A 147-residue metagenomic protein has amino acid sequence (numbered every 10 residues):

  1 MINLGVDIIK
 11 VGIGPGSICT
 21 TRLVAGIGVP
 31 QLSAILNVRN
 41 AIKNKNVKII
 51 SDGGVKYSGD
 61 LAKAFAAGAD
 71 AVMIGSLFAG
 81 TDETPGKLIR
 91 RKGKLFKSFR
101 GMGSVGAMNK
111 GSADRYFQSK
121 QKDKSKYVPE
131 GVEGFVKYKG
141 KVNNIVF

Functional and structural regions predicted by a protein language model:
M1-D52, K56-R100, R115-E130: Alpha/beta enzyme core
K48, K126-F147: Glycine-rich phosphate/diphosphate-binding loops and the adjacent beta-loop-alpha structural elements that coordinate
